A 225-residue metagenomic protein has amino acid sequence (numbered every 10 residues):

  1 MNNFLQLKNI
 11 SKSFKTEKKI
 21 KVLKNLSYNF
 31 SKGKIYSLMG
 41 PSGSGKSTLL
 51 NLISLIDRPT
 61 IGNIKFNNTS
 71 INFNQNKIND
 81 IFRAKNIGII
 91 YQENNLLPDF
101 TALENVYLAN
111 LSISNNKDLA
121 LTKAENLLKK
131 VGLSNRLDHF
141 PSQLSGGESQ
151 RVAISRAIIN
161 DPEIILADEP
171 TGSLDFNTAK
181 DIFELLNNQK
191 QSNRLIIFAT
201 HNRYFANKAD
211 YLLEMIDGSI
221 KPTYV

Functional and structural regions predicted by a protein language model:
M39-P41: The feature captures the beta-strand-to-loop junction immediately N-terminal to the Walker
S54: Helix-to-loop junction immediately C-terminal to a conserved catalytic motif
G62-F73: Conserved ABC transporter NBD signature motif
F100-A109: Short coil-to-helix segment of the ABC ATPase nucleotide-binding domain corresponding to the Q-loop/switch region
F140-Q150: Conserved ABC ATPase signature
I159-E163: A short, proline-enriched helix->beta-strand linker immediately N-terminal to the Walker B motif in ABC-type P-loop
I165-D168: Catalytic Walker B motif of ABC-type/P-loop ATPase nucleotide-binding domains
